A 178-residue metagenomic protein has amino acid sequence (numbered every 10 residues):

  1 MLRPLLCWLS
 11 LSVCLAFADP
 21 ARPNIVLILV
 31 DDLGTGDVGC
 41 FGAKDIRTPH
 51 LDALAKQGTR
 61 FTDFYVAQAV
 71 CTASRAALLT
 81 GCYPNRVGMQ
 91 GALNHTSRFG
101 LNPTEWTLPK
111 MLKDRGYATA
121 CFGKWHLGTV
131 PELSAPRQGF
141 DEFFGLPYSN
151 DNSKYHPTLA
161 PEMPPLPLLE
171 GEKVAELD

Functional and structural regions predicted by a protein language model:
M1-L9: Bacterial N-terminal signal peptides that target proteins for export
L2-R3, L15-D178: Formylglycine-dependent sulfatase
W8, S12-A16: C-terminal segment of classical bacterial N-terminal signal peptides
